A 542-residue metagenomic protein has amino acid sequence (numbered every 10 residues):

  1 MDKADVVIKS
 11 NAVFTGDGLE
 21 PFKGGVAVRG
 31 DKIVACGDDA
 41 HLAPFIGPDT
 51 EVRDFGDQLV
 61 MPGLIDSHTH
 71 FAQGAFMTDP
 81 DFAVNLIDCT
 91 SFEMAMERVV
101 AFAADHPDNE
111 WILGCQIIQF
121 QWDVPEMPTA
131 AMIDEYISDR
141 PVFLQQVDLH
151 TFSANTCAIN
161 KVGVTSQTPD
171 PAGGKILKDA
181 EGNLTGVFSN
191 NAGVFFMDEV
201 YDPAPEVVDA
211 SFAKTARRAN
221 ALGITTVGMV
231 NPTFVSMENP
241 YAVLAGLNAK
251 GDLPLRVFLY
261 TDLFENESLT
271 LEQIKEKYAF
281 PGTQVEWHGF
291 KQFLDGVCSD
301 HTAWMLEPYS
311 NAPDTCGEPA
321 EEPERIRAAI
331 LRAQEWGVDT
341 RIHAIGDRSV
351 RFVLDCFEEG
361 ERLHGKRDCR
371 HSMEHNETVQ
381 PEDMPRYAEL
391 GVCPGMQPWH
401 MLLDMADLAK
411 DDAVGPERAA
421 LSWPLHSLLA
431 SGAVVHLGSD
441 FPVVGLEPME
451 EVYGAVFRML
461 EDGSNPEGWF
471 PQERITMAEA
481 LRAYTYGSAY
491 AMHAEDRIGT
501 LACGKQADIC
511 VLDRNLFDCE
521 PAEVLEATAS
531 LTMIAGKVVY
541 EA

Functional and structural regions predicted by a protein language model:
K3-K9, F14, G18-E272, V297-R332 (+7 more regions): Divalent metal-binding segments
A27, Q292, T532: Short aromatic-centered micro-motifs
A35-C36, G114, I509-L512, E541: A generic structural signal for residues embedded in beta-strands
T69-A75, F188-A192, K291, F357 (+3 more regions): Short, small-residue-rich loop/turn micro-motifs
H70, Q284-T302, V392-L402: Non-cysteine beta-strand/loop elements that form the S-adenosyl-L-methionine
D252-F290, R370-E377, D412-V434: Phosphate/diphosphate-binding loops
Y278-F280, A388-G391: Structural alpha-helical segments in enzyme catalytic/regulatory domains
L331-R341, I345-H371, H375-N376, P381-P385 (+4 more regions): His/Asp/Glu-enriched, well-ordered alpha-helical/loop segment that forms or immediately abuts the divalent-metal
